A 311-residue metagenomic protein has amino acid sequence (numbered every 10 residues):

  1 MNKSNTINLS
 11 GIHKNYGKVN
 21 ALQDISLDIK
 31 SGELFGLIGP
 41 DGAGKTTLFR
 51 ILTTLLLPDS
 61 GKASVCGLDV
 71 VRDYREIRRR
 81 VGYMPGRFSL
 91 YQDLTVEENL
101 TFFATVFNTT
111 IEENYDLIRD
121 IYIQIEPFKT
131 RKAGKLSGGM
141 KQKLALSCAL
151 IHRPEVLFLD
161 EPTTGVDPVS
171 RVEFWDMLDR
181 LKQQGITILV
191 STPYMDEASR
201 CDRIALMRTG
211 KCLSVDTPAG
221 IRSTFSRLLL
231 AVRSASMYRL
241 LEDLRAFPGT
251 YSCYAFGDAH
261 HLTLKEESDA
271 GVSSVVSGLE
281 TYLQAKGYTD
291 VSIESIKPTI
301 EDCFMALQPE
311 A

Functional and structural regions predicted by a protein language model:
M1-H13, E310-A311: ABC-family P-loop ATPase nucleotide-binding domain
I7, K14-M207, S214: ABC transporter nucleotide-binding domains
R72, E113, D216, R239 (+2 more regions): Residues that form or flank phosphate/diphosphate-binding pockets in enzymes that use nucleotide phosphates
R78, R119, R222, F304-M305: Conserved protein kinase catalytic domain
D176-K265: ABC transporter nucleotide-binding domain
S226-A311: Short, charged/small-residue-rich alpha-helical element at the C-terminal edge of ABC transporter nucleotide-binding
